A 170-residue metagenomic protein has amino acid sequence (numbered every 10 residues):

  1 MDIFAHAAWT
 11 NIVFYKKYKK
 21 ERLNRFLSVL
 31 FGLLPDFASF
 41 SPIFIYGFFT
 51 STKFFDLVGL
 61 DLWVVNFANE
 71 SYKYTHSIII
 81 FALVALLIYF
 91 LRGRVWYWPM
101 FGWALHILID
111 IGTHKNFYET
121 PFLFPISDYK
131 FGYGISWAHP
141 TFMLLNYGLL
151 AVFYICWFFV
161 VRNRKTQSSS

Functional and structural regions predicted by a protein language model:
M1-S170: N-terminal membrane-targeting hydrophobic helices
